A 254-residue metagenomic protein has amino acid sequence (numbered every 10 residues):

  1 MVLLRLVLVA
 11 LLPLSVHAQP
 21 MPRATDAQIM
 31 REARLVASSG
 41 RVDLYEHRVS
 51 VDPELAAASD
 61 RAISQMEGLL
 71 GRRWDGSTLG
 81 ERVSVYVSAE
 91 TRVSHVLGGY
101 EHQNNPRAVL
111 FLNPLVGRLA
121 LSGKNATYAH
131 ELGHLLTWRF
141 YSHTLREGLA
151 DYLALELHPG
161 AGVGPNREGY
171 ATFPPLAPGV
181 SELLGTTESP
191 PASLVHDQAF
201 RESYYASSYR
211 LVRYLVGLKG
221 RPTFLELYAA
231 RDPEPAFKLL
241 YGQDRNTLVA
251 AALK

Functional and structural regions predicted by a protein language model:
M1-V9: Sec-dependent signal peptide recognition, specifically the positively charged N-region followed immediately by
V2, V42, T127, S189-S193: A short alpha-helix capping/helix-coil boundary motif
L8-H17: Hydrophobic h-region of N-terminal signal peptides that target proteins for export in Gram-negative bacteria
P13, R92-S94, T144, P159: Flexible, glycine-rich phosphate/dinucleotide-binding loops and adjacent beta-alpha linkers at cofactor/substrate
Q19-A24: Cleaved targeting-peptide boundary
A27-S142, P235-A236: Juxtacatalytic substrate-recognition/specificity segment
G99-P106, L119-G123, Y141-K254: Acidic/His/Gly-enriched intrinsically disordered linker/tail segments that often contain short helix/coil "MoRF-like"
